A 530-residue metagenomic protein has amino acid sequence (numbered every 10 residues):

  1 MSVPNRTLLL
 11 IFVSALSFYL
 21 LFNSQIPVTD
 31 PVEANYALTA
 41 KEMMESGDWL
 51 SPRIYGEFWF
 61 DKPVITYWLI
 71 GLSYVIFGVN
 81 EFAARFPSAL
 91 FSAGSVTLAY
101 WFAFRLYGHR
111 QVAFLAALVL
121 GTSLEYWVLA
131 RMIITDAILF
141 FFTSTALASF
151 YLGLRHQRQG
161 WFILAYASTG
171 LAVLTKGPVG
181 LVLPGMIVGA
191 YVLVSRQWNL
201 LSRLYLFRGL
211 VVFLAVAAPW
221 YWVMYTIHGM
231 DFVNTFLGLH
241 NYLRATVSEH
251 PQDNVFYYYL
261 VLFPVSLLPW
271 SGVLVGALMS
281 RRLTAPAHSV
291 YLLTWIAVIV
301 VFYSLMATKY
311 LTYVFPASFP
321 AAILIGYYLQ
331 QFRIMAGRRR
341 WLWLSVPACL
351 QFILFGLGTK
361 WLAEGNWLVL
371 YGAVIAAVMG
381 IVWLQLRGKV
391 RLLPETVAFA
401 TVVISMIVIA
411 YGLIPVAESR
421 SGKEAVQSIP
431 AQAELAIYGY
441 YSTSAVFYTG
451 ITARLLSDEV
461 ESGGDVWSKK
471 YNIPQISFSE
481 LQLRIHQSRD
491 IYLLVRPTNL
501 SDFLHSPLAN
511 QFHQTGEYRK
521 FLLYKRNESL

Functional and structural regions predicted by a protein language model:
M1-R339: Membrane-integral, polyisoprenol-dependent glycosyltransferases of the GT-C/oligosaccharyltransferase superfamily
I163, A277-L530: Membrane-embedded architecture of ER/inner-membrane glycosylation machinery
